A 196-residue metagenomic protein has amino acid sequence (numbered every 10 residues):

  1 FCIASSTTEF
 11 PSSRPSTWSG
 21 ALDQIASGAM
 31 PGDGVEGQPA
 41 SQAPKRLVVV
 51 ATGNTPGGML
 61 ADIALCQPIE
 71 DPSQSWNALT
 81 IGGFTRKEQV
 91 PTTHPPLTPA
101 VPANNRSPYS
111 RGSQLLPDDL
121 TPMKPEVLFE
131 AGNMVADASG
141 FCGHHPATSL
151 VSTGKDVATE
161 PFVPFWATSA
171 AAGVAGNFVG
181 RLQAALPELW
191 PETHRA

Functional and structural regions predicted by a protein language model:
F1-S75, E88, T159-W166, A170-A171: Substrate-binding/access-modulating region of protease and related hydrolase catalytic domains
T17-Q24, A147-T148, E192-R195: Amphipathic alpha-helical scaffolding segments
A26, M30, F129-V135, Q183-L186: Structural signal for hydrophobic packing residues in well-ordered secondary-structure cores of soluble enzyme domains
A78: Short, conserved active-site loop motifs that form the nucleotide-linked donor/cofactor pocket
I81: Alpha-helical segment proximal to the catalytic Tyr-Lys
F84-A100, N104-A172: Catalytic-core environment of secreted peptidases
A171-P187: Short, small-residue alpha-helix embedded
A184-A196: C-terminal subdomain of the subtilisin-like protease fold in secreted/lumenal serine endopeptidases
